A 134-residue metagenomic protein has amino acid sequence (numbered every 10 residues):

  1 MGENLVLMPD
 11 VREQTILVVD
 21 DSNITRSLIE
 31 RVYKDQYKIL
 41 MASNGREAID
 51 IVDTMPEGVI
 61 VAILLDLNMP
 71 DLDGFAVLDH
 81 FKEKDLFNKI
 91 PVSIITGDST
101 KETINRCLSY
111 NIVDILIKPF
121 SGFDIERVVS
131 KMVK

Functional and structural regions predicted by a protein language model:
M1-T15, F123-K134: Non-catalytic signal-transmission and effector/linker regions of two-component phosphorelay proteins
E13-I24, I29-E30, I63: Conserved acidic segment of CheY-like receiver
N23-M41, I112: Two-component/phosphorelay signaling modules centered on CheY-like receiver
S43-A62: Acidic, metal-coordinating helix/loop segments flanking the phosphotransfer/catalytic sites of two-component signaling
D66, T96: Active-site residues of response regulator receiver
P70, T100: The feature encodes the CheY-like receiver
K118: A Lys-centered signature of the CheY-like receiver
